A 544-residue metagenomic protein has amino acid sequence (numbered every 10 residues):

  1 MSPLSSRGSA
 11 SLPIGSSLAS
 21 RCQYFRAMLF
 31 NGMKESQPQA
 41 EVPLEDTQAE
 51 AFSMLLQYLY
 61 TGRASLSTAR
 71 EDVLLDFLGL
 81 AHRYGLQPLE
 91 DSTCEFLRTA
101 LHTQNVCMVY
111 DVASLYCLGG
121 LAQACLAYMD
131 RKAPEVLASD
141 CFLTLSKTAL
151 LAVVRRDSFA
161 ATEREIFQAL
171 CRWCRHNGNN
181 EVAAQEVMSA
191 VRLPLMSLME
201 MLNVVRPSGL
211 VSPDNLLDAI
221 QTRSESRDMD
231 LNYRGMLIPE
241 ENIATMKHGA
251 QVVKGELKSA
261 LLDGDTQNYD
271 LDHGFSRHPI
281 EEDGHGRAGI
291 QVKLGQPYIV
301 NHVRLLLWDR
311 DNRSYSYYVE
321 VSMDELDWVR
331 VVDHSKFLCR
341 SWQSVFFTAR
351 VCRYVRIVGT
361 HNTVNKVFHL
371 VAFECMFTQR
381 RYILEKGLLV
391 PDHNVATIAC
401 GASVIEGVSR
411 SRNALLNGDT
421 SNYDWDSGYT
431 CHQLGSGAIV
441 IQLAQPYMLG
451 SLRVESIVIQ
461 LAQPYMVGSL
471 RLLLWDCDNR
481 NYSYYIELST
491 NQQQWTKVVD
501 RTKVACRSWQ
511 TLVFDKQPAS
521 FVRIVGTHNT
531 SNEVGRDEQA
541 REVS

Functional and structural regions predicted by a protein language model:
P3-L12, S16-N105, L143, K147-R175: Canonical BTB/POZ domain core
L18, E41-Q48, S67-R70, G79-H82 (+19 more regions): Amphipathic alpha-helical protein-protein interaction segments
L18-A19, F25-F30, S53-Y60, L75-H82 (+19 more regions): Amphipathic alpha-helical interaction motifs in eukaryotic regulatory proteins
N31, Y58-T61, S65, R83 (+21 more regions): Short amphipathic alpha-helical interaction elements and helix-loop-helix interfaces that mediate dimerization
R70-L75, P88-M236: Alpha-helical protein-protein interaction/assembly modules
L198, L202-P297, W308-N312, E374-M448 (+2 more regions): Disordered, acidic Ser/Thr/Pro-rich linker "stalks" and the adjacent N-terminal cap of the next globular domain
G286-A288, L307-R380, S427-G437, L474-S544: Trp- and acidic/polar-enriched beta-sheet ligand-binding modules for extracellular glycan and matrix recognition
N301, Y315-Y317, G450, G468 (+1 more regions): Short beta-strand/loop motifs in extracellular/secreted proteins, especially within beta-sandwich accessory domains
